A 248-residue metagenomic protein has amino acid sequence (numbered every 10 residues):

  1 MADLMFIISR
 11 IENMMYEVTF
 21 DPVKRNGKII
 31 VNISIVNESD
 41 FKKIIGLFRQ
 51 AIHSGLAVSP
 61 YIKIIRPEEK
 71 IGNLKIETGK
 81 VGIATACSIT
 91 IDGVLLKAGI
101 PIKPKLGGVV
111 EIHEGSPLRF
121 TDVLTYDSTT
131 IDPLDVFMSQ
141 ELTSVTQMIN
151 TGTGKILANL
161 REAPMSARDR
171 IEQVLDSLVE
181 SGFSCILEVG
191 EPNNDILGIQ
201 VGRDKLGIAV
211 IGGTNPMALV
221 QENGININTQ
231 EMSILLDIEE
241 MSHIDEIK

Functional and structural regions predicted by a protein language model:
M1-I7, P22-K248: Conserved mixed alpha/beta catalytic, RNA-binding, or beta-rich assembly cores of soluble enzyme, regulatory
S9-M14: Short N-terminal or domain-adjacent regulatory/targeting segments
M15-V18, N26: Extended, well-ordered protein cores
